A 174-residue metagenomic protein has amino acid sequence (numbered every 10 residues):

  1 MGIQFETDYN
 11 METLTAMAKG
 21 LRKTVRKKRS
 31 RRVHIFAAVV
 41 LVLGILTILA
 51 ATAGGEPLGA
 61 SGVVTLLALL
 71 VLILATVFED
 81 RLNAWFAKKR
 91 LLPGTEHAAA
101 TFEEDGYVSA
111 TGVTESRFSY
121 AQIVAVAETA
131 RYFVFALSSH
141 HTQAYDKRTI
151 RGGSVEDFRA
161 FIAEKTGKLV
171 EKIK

Functional and structural regions predicted by a protein language model:
M1-L49: N-terminal membrane-targeting/pre-transmembrane regions
I48-G55, D80: Transmembrane helix-loop junctions and nearby membrane-interface residues
G54-L70: Hydrophobic alpha-helical transmembrane segments
A75-R117: Conserved beta-hairpin
T101-F102, E128, L137: Generic beta-strand structural signal
Y107, S116-F133: Phosphoinositide-dependent membrane-docking surfaces
E115-R117, V124-V126, H140-Q143, R151: Short, surface-exposed beta-strand-loop junctions and turns on beta-sheet-rich folds
Y132-K174: A membrane-cytosol interface segment of integral membrane proteins
